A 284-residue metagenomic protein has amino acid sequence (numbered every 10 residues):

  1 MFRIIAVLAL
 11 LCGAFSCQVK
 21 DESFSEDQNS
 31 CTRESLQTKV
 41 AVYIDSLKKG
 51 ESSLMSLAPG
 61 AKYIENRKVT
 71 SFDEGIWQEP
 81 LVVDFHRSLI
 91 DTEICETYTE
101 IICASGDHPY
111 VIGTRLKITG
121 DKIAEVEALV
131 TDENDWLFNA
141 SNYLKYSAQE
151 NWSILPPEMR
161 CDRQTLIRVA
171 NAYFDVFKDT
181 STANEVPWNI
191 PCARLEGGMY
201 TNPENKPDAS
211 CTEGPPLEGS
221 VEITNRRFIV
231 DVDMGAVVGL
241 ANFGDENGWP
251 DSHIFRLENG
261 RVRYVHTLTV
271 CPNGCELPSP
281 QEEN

Functional and structural regions predicted by a protein language model:
I4-I5, V19: Short hydrophobic transmembrane-like helices used for membrane targeting/insertion
I5-A14: Bacterial N-terminal signal peptides
S16, K20-N284: C-terminal and inter-domain tail/linker signature
